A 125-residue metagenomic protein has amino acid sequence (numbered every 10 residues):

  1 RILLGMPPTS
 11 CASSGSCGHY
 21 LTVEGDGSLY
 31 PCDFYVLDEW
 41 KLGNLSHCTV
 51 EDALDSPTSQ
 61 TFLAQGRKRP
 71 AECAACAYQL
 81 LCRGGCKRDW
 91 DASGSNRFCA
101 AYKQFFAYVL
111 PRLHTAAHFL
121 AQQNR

Functional and structural regions predicted by a protein language model:
R1-L3, F34-A77: C-terminal accessory region of radical SAM enzymes
R1-L37, L81: A C-terminal junction/extension of Radical SAM enzymes
Y20-E24, T49-D52, T58-Q60, K103 (+1 more regions): Short, surface-exposed, polar/charged, turn-prone segments marking secondary-structure boundaries
Y30, F62, G84: Acidic/polar loop patches that form or flank catalytic/metal-binding clefts of enzymes that bind anionic ligands
L37-W40, K68-R125: Radical SAM enzyme core and accessory elements
